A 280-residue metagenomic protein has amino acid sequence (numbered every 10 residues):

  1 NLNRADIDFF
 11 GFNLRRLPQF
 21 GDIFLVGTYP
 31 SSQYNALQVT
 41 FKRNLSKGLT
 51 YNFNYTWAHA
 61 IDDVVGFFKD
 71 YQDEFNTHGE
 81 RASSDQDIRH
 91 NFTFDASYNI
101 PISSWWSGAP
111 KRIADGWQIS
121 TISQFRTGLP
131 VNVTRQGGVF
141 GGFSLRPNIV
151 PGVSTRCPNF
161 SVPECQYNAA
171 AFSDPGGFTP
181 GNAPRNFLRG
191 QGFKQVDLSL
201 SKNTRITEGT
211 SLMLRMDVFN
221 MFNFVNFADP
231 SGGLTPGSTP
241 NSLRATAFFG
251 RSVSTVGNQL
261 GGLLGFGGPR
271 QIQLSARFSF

Functional and structural regions predicted by a protein language model:
N1-F280: Short, solvent-exposed micro-motifs at the edges of structured domains
